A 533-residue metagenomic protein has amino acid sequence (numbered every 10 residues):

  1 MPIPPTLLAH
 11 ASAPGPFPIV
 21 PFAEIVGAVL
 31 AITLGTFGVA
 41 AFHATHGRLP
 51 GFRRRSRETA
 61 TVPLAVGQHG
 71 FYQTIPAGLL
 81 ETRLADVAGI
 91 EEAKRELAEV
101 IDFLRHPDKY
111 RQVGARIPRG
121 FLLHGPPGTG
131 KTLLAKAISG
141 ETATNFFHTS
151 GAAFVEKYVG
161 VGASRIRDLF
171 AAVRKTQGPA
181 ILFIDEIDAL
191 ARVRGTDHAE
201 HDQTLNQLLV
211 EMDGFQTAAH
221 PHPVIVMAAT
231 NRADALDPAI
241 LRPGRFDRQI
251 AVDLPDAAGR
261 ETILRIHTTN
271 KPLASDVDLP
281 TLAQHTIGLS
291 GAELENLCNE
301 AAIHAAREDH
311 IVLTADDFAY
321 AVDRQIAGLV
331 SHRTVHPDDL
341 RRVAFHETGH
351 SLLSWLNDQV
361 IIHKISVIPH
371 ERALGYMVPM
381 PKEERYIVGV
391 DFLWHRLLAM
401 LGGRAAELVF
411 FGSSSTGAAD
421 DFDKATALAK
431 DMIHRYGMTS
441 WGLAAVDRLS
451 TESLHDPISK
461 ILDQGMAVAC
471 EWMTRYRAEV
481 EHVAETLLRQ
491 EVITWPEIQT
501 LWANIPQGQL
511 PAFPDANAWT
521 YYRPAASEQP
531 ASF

Functional and structural regions predicted by a protein language model:
M1-H69, D234, T269, A427: N-terminal accessory segments that target, anchor, or regulate ATP-driven/P-loop NTPase machines and associated
G70-A283: Walker A/P-loop NTP-binding motif of AAA+ ATPase domains
P76, G89, R111-A115, H124-P127 (+16 more regions): Replace "in large, NTP-powered and nucleic-acid-processing enzymes" with "in large, NTP-powered factors and other
G78, I117, P126-G130, G140 (+10 more regions): Short flexible coil/turn linkers enriched for glycine and charged/polar residues that connect secondary-structure
L79, L190-R192, L273-G288, L297-E300 (+2 more regions): Short conserved motifs of the RecA-like P-loop NTPase core
E156-K157, L190-R194, D234-P238, A258-T262 (+6 more regions): Switch/connector loops and helix/strand junctions flanking conserved nucleotide-binding motifs in nucleotide-processing
A292-D463, A531-F533: Conserved P-loop NTPase/AAA+ ATPase motor core
K460, Q464-F533: C-terminal intrinsically disordered, low-complexity extensions immediately downstream of enzyme catalytic cores
